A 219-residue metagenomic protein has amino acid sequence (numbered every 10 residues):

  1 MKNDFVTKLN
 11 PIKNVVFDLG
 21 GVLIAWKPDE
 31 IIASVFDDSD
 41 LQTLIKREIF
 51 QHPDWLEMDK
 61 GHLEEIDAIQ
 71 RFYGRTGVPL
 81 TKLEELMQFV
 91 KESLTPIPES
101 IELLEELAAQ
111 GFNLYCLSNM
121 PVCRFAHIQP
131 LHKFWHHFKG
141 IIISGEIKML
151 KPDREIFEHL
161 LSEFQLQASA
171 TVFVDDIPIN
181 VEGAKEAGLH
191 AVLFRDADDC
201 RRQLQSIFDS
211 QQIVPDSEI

Functional and structural regions predicted by a protein language model:
K2-Q51, E186-A187: Active-site neighborhood of HAD-like aspartate-dependent phosphohydrolases
K2-V15, P121-V122, A126-I219: Asp-based, Mg2+/Mn2+-dependent phosphohydrolase catalytic module
D18-G21, G61, C116, I141 (+1 more regions): Generic structural signal for small/hydrophobic residues in well-ordered secondary structure, especially within
E30-I31, P53, D67, R71 (+6 more regions): Alpha-helical elements of Rossmann-like donor-binding domains used by nucleotide-donor carbohydrate transfer enzymes
D38-E48, G77-Q88, Q212-E218: Short, surface-exposed acidic
I45, D54-M58, L104: Generic hydrophobic alpha-helical segments
W55-L86: A metal-dependent, Asp-based hydrolase signature
I66, E84-Y115, A126, R154: Short, acidic loop-to-helix structural element flanking the phosphoryl-transfer center in phosphate-processing enzymes
